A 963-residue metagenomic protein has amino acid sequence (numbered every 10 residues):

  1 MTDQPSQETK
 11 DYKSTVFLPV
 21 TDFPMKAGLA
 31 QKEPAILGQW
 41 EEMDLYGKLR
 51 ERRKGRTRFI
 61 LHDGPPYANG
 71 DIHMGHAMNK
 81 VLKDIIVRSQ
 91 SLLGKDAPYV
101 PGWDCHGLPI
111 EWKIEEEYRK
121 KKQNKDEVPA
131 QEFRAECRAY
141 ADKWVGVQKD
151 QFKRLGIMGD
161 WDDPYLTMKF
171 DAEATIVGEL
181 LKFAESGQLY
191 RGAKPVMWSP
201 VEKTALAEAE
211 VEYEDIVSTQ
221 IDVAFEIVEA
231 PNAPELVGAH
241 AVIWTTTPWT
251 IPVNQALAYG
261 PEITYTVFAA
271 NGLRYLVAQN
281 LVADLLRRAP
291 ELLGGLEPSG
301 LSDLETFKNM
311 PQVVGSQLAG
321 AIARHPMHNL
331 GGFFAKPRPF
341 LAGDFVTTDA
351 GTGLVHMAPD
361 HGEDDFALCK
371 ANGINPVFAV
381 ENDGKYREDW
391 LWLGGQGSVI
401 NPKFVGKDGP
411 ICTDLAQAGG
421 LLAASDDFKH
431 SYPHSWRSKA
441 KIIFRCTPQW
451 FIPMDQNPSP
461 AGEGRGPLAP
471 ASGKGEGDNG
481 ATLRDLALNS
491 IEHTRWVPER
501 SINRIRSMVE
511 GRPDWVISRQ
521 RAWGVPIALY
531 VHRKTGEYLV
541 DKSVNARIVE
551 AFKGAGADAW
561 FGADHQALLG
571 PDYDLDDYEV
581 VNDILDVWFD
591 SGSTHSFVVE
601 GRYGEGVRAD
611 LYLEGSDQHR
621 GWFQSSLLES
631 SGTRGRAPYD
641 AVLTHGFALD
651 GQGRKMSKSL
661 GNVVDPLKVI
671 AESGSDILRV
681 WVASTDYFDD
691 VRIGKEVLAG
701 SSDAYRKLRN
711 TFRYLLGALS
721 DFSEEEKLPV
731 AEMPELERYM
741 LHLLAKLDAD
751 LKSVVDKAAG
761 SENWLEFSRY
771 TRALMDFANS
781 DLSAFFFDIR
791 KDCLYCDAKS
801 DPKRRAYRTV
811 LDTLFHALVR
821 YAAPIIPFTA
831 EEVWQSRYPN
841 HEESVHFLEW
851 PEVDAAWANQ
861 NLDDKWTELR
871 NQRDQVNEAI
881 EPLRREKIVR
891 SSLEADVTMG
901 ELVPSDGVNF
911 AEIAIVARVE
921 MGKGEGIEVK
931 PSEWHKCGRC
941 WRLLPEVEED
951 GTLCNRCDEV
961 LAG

Functional and structural regions predicted by a protein language model:
T2-L29, A35, Q39-M43, E115-P252 (+14 more regions): Residue patterns forming the tRNA-binding/recognition surfaces of aminoacyl-tRNA synthetases and related DALR
E51-I114, I176, I243-T250, A258 (+6 more regions): N-terminal catalytic cores of NTP/NDP-binding nucleotidyl/phosphoryl-transfer enzymes
D104, V196, P200, L206-E214 (+7 more regions): Acidic, turn-prone loop/beta-hairpin segments
A184-V211, E297-F307, L318, R324 (+2 more regions): Amphipathic alpha-helical
S199, S435, H532, G570-D572 (+2 more regions): Short cysteine-rich clusters marking metal-coordination/redox-active sites
A207, Y578-E579, R942-E948, A962: Short functional micro-motifs and their immediate structural scaffolds
I263-L354, E363: Protease-associated
N375-G384, R521-W523, L529-K534, K542-D690: Alpha-helical recognition segments enriched in aromatics with Gly/Pro capping that present substrate-recognition
